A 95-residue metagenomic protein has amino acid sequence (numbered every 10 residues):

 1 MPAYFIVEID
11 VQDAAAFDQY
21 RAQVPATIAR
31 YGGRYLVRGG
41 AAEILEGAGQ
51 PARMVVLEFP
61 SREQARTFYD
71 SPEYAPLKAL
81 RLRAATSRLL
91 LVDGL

Functional and structural regions predicted by a protein language model:
M1-L95: Conserved, structured core segments of small domains
